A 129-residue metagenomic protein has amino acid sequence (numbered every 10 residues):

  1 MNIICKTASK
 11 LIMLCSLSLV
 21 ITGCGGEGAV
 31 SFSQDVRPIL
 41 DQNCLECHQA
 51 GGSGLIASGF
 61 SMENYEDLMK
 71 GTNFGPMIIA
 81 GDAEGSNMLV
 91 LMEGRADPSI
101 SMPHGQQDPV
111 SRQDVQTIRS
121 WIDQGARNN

Functional and structural regions predicted by a protein language model:
M1-N2, G25: N-terminal hydrophobic targeting signals that begin at the initiator methionine
N2-I12: Bacterial N-terminal signal peptides that target proteins for export
K10-T22: Bacterial N-terminal signal peptides
C24-N129: Aromatic- and Gly/Pro-enriched helix-to-coil junctions and flexible linker segments
